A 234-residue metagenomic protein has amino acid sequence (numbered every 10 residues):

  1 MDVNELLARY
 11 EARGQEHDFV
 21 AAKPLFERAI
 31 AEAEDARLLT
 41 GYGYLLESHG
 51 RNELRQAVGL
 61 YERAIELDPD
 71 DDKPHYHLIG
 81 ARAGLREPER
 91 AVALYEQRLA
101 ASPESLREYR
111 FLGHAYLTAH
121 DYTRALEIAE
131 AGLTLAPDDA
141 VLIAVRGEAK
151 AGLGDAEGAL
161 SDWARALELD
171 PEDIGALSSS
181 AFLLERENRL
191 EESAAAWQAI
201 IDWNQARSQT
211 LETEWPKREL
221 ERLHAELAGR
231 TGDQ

Functional and structural regions predicted by a protein language model:
M1-V3, A194-Q234: Terminal, low-structured helical/coil segments at or just beyond the last alpha-helical repeat
E11, Y44-L46, G80, H114 (+3 more regions): Residue-level recognition of tetratricopeptide repeat
Q15-P24, H49-R63, L85-Q97, A119-A131 (+2 more regions): Structural signature of tandem alpha-helical TPR/SEL1-like repeats, specifically the intra-repeat loop/turn
I30-A31, I65, L99, L133 (+3 more regions): A conserved position within tetratricopeptide repeats
A33-E34, P69, P103, P137 (+2 more regions): Short coil turns that delineate tetratricopeptide repeat
L38-L39, P74, E108, L142 (+3 more regions): TPR alpha-solenoid repeat register
G41-Y42, H77, F111, V145 (+2 more regions): Canonical tetratricopeptide repeat
E168, I174, S178, F182-S208: TPR/TPR-like (Sel1-like) alpha-helical repeat modules
